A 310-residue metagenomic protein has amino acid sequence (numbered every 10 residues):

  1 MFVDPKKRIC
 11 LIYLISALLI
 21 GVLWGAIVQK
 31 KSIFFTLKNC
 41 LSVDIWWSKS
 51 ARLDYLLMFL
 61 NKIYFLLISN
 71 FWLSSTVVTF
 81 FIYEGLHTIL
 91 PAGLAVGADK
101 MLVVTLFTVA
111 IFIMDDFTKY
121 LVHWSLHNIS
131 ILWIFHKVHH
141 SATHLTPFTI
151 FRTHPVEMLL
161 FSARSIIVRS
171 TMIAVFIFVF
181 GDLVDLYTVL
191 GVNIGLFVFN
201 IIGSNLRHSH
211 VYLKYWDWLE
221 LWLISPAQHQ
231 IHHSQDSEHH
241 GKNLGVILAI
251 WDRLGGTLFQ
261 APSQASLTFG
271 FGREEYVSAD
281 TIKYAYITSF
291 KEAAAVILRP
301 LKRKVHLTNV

Functional and structural regions predicted by a protein language model:
M1, C40, D54-M58, V246 (+3 more regions): Low-complexity, intrinsically disordered, cysteine-poor segments enriched in small/polar and charged residues
M1-I9, S48, Y55, L94-M101: Membrane-interface segments at the starts/ends of alpha-helical transmembrane spans
I9-L90, F107-K119: Specific transmembrane helices
K30-D54, V96, V211, Y215 (+2 more regions): Cytoplasmic juxtamembrane interface segments
L60-W72, I82, G97-F271: Membrane-embedded catalytic scaffold of the fatty acid hydroxylase/desaturase
L86-A95, G181: Membrane-interface helix termini and inter-helical loops of multi-pass transporters
L190, P262-V310: A membrane-cytosol interface segment of integral membrane proteins
